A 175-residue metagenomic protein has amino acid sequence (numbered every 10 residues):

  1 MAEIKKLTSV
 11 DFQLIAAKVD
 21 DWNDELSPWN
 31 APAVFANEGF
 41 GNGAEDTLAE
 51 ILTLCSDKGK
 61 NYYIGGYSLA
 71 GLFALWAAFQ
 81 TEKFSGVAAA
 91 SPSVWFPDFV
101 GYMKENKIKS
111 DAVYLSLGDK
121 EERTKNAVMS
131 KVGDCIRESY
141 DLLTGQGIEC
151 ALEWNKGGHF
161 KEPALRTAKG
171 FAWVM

Functional and structural regions predicted by a protein language model:
M1-D57: Serine-hydrolase catalytic machinery in alpha/beta-hydrolase-like enzymes
Q13-A17, A88, Y114-S116, E153: Hydrophobic/aromatic beta-strand patches that form the interior of the parallel beta-sheet core in alpha/beta enzyme
A17-V19, P92, G157: Active-site loop/turn elements of alpha/beta-hydrolase fold enzymes, especially the short glycine-/histidine-rich
N61-G66, A90: Short beta-strand immediately N-terminal to the catalytic nucleophile in serine-hydrolase-like folds
G65-A70, A74: Gly/Ala-rich beta-loop-alpha elbow adjacent to hydrolase catalytic centers
W76-Q80: Active-site signature of alpha/beta-hydrolase-fold catalytic machinery across serine- and Asp/Cys-nucleophile hydrolases
K83-W95: A conserved short beta-strand
V94-V174: The feature captures the conserved acid-bearing segment of alpha/beta-hydrolase catalytic domains
